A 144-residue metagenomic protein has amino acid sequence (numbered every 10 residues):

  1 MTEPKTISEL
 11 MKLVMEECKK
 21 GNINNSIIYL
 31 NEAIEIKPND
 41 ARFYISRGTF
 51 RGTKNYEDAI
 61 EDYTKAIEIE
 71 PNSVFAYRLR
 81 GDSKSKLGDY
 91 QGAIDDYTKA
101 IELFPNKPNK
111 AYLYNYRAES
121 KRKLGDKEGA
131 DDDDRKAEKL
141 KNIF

Functional and structural regions predicted by a protein language model:
M1-F144: Alpha-helical tetratricopeptide repeat
